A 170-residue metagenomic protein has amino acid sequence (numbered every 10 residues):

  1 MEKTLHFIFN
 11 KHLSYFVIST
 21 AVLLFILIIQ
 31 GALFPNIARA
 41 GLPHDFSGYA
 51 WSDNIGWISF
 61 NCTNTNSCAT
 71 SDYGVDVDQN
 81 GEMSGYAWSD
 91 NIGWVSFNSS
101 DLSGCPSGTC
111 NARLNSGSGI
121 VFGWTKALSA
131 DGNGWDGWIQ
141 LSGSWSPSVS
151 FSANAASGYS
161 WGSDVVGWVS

Functional and structural regions predicted by a protein language model:
M1-S14: N-terminal secretory signal peptides that target proteins for export/translocation
S14-A21, F25-S170: Peripheral, non-catalytic segments of secretory and membrane proteins
